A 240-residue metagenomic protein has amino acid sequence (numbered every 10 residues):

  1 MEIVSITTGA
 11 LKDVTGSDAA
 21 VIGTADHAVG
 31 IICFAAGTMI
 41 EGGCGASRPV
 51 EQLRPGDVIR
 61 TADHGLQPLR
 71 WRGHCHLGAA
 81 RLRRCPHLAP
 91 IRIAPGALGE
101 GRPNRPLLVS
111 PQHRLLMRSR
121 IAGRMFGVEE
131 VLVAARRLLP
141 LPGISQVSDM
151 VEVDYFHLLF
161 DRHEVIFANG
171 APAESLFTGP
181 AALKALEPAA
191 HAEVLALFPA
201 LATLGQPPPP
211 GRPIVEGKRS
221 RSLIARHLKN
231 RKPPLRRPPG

Functional and structural regions predicted by a protein language model:
M1-F34, E41, G45-S47, S148-G240: Sequence-level preference for short, compositionally simple segments enriched in small aliphatic or small polar residues
I31-I32, Q52, V131-L132: Short amphipathic alpha-helical segments, especially helix-boundary/capping motifs
A35-G43, R60-A192: Long beta-strand-rich cores associated with HINT superfamily self-processing modules
R48-P49, A134: Secondary-structure junction/capping motif
E51-V58: Structural motif
